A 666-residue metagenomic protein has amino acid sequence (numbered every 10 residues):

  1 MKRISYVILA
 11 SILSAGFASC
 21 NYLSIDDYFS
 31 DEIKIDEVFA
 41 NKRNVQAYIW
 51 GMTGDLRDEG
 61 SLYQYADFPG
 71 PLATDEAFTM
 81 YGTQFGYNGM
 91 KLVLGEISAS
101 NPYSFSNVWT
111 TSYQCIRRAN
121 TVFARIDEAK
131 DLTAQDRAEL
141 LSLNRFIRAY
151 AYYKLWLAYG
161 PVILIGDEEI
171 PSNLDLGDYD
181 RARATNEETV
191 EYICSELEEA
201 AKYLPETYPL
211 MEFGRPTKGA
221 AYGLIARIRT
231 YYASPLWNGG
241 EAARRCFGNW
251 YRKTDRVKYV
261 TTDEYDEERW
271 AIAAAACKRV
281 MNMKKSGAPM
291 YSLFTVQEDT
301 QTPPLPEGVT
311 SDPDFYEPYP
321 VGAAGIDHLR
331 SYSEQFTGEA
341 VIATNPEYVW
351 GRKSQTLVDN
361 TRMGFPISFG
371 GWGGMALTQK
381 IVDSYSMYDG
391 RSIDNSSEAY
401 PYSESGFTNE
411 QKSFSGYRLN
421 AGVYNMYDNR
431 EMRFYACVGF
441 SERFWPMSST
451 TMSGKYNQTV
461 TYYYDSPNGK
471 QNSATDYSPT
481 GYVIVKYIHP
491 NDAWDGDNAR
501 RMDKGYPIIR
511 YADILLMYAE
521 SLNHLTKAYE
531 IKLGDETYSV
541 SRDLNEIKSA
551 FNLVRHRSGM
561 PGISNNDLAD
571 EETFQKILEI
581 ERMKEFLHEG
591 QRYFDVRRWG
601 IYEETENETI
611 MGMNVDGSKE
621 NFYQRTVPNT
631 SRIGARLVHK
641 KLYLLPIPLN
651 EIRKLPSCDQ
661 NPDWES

Functional and structural regions predicted by a protein language model:
M1-S30: Bacterial Sec-dependent N-terminal signal peptides
S19-Y22, S112-C115, Y192-C194, R256 (+12 more regions): Long, intrinsically disordered, low-complexity segments
C20-G70, Q297-E298, N425-D428, N650-S666: Membrane-proximal, proline-rich intrinsically disordered regions
E37, K42-G60, G82-Y159, L176-K218 (+7 more regions): Conserved, well-structured interaction surfaces
W156-L157, P161-I163, I228-G240, H524-A528: Short coil/turn linking the two alpha-helices of tandem helical-hairpin repeats
S172, Y179-R183, E187, L236-A274 (+3 more regions): Acidic, serine/threonine/proline-rich low-complexity intrinsically disordered regions
G364-P490: Long, low-complexity, polar/charged, intrinsically disordered or flexibly structured peripheral segments
